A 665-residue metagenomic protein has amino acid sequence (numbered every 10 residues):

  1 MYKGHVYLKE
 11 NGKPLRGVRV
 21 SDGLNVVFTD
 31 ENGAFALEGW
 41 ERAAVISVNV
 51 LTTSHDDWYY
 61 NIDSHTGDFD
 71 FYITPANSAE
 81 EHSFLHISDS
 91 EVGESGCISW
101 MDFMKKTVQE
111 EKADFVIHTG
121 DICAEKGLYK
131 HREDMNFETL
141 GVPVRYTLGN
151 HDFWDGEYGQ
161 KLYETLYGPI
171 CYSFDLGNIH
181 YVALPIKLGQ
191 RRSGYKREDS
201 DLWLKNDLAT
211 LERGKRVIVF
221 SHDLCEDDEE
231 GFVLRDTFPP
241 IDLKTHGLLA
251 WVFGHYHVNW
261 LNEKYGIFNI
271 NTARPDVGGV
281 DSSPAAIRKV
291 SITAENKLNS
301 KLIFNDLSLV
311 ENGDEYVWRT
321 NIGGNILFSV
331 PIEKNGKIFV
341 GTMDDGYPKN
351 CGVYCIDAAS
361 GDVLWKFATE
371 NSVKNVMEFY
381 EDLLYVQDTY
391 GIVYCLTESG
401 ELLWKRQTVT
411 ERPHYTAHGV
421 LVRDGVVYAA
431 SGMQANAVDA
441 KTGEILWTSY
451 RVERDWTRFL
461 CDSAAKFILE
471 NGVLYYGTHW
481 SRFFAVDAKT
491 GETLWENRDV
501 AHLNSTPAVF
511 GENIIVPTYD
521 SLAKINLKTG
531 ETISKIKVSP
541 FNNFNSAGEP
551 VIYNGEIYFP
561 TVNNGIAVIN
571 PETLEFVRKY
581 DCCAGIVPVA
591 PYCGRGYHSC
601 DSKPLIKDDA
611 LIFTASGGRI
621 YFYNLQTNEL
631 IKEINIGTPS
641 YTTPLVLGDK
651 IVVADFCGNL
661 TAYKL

Functional and structural regions predicted by a protein language model:
M1-K3, L8-L24: Short, ordered, surface-exposed loop/turn motifs in non-cytosolic proteins
Y2-K3, E10, W40-K130: N-terminal active-site segment of His-dependent metallophosphoesterases
S21-E38: Short, acidic Ser/Thr/Gly-rich low-complexity loop/linker segments typical of extracellular and cell-surface proteins
N49-H65, L128-R213, D236-A250, V258-T293: Extended active-site neighborhood of metal-dependent phosphoesterases/phosphodiesterases
V280-S283, D345-N350, G477-H479: Short, solvent-exposed loop/turn segments at conserved positions within beta-propeller repeat blades
E315-I332, M343, P348-N350, W365-E378 (+6 more regions): Extracytoplasmic beta-rich repeat domains
D344-P348, I392, Q434-N436, R482 (+3 more regions): Short glycine/acidic-enriched loop and turn motifs that connect beta-strands
I636-L665: Blade-level signature of beta-propeller repeat domains, shared across WD40, Kelch, NHL, RCC1 and BNR/Asp-box propellers
